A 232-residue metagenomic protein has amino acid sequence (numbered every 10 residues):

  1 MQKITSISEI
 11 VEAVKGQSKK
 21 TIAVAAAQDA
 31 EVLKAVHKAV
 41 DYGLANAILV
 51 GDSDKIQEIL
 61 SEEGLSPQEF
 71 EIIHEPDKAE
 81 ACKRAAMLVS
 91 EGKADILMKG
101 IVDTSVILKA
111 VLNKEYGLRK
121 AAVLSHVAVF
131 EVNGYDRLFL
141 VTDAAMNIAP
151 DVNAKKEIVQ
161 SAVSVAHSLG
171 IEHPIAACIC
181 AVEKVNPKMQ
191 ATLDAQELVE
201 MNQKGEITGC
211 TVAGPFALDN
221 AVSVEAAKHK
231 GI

Functional and structural regions predicted by a protein language model:
M1-L49, S53-I232: Anion-binding alpha/beta catalytic cores of soluble intermediary-metabolism enzymes, centered on
